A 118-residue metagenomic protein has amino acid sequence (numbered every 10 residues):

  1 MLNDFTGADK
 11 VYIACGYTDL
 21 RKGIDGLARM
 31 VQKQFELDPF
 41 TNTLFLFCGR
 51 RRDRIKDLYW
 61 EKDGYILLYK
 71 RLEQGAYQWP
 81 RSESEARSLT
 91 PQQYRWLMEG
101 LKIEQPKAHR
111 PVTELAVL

Functional and structural regions predicted by a protein language model:
M1-L118: Polybasic/polar functional segments that serve as interface/processing modules
